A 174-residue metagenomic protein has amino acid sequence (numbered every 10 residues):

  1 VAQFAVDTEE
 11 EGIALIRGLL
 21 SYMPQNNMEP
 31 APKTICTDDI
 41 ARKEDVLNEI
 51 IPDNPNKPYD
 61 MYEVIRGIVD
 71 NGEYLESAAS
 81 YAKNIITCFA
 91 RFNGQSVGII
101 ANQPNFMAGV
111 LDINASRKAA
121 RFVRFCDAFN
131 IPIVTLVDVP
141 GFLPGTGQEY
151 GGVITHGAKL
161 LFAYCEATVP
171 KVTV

Functional and structural regions predicted by a protein language model:
V1-V174: Ligand-binding clefts of soluble mixed alpha/beta catalytic domains
